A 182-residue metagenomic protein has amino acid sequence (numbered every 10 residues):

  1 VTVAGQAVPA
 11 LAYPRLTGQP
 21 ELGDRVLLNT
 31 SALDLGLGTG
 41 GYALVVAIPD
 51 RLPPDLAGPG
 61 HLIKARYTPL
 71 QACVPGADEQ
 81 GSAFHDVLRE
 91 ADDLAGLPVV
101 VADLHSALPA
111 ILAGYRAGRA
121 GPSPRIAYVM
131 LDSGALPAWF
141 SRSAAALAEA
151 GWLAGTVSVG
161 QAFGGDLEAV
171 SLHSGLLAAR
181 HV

Functional and structural regions predicted by a protein language model:
V1-G96: Extended, charged alpha/beta regions that create polyanion-binding interfaces
A72-H173: Phosphate-binding glycine-rich loops and their immediate beta-loop-alpha structural context
A178-V182: Glycine-rich phosphate-binding loop
